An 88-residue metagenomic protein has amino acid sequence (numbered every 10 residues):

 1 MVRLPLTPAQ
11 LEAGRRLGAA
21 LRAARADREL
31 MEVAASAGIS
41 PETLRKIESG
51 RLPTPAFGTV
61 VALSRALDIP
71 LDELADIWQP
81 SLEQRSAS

Functional and structural regions predicted by a protein language model:
M1-D27, D72, Q84: A short, Lys/Arg-rich alpha-helix, primarily the initiator
A19, A23, K46, R65 (+1 more regions): DNA-binding alpha-helical recognition surfaces that contact promoter or target DNA
R22, M31-E32, V61: Residues within the helices of the helix-turn-helix
A26-K46: Short alpha-helical DNA-recognition segment
D27-E29, P55-G58: Residue-level signal for the short linker/turn that defines the boundary of a DNA-recognition helix
S49, Q79: Residue-level detection of the helix-turn-helix DNA-binding "recognition helix"
G58-E73: DNA major-groove recognition helix of helix-turn-helix/homeodomain DNA-binding modules
S81-S88: Charged, helix-prone or intrinsically disordered regulatory segments positioned adjacent to compact structured domains
